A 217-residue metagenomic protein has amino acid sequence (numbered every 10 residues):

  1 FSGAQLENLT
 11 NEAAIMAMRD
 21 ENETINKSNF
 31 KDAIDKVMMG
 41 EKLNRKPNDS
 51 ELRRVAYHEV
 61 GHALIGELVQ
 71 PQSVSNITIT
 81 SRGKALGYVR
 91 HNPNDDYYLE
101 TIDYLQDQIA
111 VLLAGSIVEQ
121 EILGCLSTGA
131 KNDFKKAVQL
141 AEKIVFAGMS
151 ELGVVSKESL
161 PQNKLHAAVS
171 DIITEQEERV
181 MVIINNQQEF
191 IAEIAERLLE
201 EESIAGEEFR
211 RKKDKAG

Functional and structural regions predicted by a protein language model:
F1-S28, D35-L43, A63-S75, V145-E151 (+1 more regions): AAA+ ATPase "lid" subdomain C-terminal helix
N8, D32, N44, K84-G87 (+1 more regions): A broad, structure-centric signal for solvent-exposed, well-ordered loop/edge residues that line or flank functional
T24, K46, G124-T128: Short, surface-exposed loop/turn segments at secondary-structure junctions
I25-I34, L99-D107: Catalytic donor/gating beta->alpha subdomain of glycosyltransferases that bind UDP-sugars
N44-K46, R54: Conserved HAMP-HisKA connector
L52-A56, A63-G217: Soluble catalytic regions of large protease machineries
